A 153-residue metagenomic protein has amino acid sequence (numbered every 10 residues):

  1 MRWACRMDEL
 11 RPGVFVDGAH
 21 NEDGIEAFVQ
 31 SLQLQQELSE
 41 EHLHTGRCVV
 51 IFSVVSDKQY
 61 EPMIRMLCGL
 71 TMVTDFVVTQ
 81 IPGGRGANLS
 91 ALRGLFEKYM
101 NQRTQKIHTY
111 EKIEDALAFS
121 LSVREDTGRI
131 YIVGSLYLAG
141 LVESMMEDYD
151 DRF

Functional and structural regions predicted by a protein language model:
M1-D75: Nucleotide phosphate-binding/pyrophosphate-handling subdomain across enzymes that bind or process nucleotide phosphates
A4, I25, L89-L92, I113 (+1 more regions): A general structural signal for well-ordered alpha-helical segments in protein cores
V14-F15, M63-R129: C-terminal helical cap/extension that packs against the catalytic core of soluble nucleotide-cofactor enzymes
A27-V29, M63-R65, L89-A91, E143-M146: Short amphipathic alpha-helical segments
V54-S56, Q80-P82, L136: Residue-level signal for short, function-critical loop segments
L136-F153: Glycine/aspartate-rich loop-and-adjacent alpha/beta segment that forms the canonical ThDP
